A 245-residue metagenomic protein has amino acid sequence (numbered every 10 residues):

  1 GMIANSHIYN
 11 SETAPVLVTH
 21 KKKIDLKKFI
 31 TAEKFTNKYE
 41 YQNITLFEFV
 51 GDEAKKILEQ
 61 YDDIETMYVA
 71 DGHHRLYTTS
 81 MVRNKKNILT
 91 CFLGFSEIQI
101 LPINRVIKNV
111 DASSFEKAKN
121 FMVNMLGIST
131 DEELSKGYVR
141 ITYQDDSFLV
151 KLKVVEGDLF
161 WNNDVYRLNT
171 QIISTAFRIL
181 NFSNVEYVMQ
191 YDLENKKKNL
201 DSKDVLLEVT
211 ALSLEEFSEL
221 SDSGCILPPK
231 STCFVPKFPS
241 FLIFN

Functional and structural regions predicted by a protein language model:
G1-N245: Surface-exposed, charge/polar-rich loops and edge strands
